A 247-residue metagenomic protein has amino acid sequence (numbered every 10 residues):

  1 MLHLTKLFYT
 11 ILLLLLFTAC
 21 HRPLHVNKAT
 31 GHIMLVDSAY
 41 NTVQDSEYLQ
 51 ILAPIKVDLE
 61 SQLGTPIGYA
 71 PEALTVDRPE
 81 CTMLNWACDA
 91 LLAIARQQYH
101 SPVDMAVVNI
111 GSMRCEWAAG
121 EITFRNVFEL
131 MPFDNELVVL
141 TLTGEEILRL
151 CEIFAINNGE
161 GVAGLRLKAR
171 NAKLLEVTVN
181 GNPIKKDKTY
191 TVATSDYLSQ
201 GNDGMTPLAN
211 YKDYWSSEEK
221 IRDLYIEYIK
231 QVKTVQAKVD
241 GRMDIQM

Functional and structural regions predicted by a protein language model:
M1-Y9: Bacterial N-terminal signal peptides that target proteins for export
Y9, M83, A87, I221: Catalytic-loop motifs flanking and including active-site residues across diverse enzymes
L16-A19: C-terminal motif of bacterial Sec signal peptides marking the signal peptidase cleavage site
P23-D37, L92-I94, H100-A106, I110-M247: Feature captures C-terminal
A29-E116: Hard-cation-handling environments
